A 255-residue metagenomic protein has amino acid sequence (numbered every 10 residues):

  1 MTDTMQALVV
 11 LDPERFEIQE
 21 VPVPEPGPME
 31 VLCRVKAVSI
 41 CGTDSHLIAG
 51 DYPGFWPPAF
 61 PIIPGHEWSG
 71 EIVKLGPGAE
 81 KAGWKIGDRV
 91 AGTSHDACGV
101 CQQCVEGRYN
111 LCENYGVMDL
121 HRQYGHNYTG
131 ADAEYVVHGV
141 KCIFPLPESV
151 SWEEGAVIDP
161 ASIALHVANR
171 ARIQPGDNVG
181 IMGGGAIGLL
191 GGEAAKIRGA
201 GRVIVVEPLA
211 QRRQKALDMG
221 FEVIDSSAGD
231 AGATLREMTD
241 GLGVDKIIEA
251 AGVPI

Functional and structural regions predicted by a protein language model:
L11, P22-V23, A59-G65, Q123-Y128 (+1 more regions): Short Gly/Pro-enriched turn/cap motifs at secondary-structure boundaries
P22-V38, Y52-V105, P147-S149: Glycine-rich beta-strand-centered segment in the early N-terminal region that forms part of a ligand/cofactor-binding
T43-A49: Cytochrome P450 core scaffold surrounding the K-helix E-X-X-R motif and the conserved "meander" helix-loop region
P57, C98-M182: NAD(P)H dinucleotide-binding glycine-rich loop of Rossmann-like/cofactor-binding domains, especially the beta1-alpha1
G92, I181, E249: Redox-cofactor binding/interface segments in oxidoreductases and associated redox assembly factors
K141, P147-G229, A233: Mid-domain Rossmann-like dinucleotide-binding core that forms the NAD(H)/NADP(H) cofactor-binding site
A231-G241: Conserved amphipathic alpha-helix within the SDR
L242-I248: Short SAM/SAH-binding signature in class I
